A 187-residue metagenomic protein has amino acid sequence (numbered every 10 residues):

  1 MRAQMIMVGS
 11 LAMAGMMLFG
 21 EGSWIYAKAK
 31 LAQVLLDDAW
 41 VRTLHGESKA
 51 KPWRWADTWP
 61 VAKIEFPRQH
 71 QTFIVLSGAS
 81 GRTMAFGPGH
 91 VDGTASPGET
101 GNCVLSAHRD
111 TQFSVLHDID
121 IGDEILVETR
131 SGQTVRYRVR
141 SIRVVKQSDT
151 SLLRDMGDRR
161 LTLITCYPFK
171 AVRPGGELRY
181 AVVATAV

Functional and structural regions predicted by a protein language model:
R2-V187: Solvent-exposed, non-transmembrane regions of membrane-associated and secreted proteins
